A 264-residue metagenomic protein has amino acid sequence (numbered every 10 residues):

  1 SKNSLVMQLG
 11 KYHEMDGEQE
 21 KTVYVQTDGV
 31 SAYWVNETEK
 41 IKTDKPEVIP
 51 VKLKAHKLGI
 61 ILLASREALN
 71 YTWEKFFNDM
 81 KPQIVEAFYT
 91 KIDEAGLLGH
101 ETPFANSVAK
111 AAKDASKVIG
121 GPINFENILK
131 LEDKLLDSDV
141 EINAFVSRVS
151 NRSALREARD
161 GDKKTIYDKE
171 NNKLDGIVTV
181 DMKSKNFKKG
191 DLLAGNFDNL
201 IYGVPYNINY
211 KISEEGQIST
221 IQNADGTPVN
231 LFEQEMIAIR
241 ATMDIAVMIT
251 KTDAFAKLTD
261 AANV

Functional and structural regions predicted by a protein language model:
S1-I60, N124, A254: Assembly/oligomerization interface modules of large self-assembling protein complexes
Y12, V229-V264: Protruding loop/beta-arch "assembly-hinge" segments enriched in small, turn-prone residues
T27, R66, M243-V247: Beta-strand elements of well-folded, non-transmembrane domains
V30-A32, N151-L155, A246-I249: Flexible loop/turn segments at secondary-structure boundaries
V48-K52, K57-D137, K257, N263-V264: Alpha-helical scaffold segments that mediate packing/assembly in large oligomeric complexes
F76-F77, A158-G161, K251-A256: Composition- and surface-driven signal marking solvent-exposed, interaction-prone regions in large proteins
K113-E233, I237, M243: Extended oligomerization regions of viral-like shell subunits
